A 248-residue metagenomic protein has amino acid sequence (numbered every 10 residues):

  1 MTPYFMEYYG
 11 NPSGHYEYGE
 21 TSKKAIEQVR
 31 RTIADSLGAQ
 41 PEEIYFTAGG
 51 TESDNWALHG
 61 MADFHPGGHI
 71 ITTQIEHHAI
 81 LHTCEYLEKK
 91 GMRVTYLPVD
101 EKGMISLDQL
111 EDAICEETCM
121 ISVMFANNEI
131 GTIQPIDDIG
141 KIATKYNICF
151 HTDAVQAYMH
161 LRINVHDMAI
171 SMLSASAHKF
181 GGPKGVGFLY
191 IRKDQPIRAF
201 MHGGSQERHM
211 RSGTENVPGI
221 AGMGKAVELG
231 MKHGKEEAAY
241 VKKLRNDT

Functional and structural regions predicted by a protein language model:
M1-T248: Pyridoxal 5′-phosphate
